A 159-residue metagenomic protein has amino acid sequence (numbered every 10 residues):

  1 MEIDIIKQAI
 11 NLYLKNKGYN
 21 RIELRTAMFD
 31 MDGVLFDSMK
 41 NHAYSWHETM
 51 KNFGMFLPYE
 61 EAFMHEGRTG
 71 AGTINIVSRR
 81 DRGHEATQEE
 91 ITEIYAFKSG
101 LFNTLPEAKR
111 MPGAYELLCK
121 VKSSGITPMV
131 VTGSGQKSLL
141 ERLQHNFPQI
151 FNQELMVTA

Functional and structural regions predicted by a protein language model:
I3-E61: Active-site neighborhood of HAD-like aspartate-dependent phosphohydrolases
Y13-E23, N103-V130, K137: Short, acidic loop-to-helix structural element flanking the phosphoryl-transfer center in phosphate-processing enzymes
N41, H65, T69, K109-G113 (+1 more regions): Short beta->alpha linker loops
A43-R82, T104: Alpha-helical substrate-recognition element adjacent to the catalytic core
K51-F53, V77-R80, Y115-M129, G133-A159: Substrate-recognition/cap helix-loop segment adjacent to the acidic, metal-dependent catalytic center of Asp-based
L57-Y59, L101-N103, S138-L139, A159: A short acidic, helix-capping loop that chelates divalent metal ions and anchors anionic groups
P58-E61, T87-E89, I150-L155: Short acidic capping loops at alpha-helix termini that bridge into adjacent secondary structure
E66-F102, P112, K120: A metal-dependent, Asp-based hydrolase signature
